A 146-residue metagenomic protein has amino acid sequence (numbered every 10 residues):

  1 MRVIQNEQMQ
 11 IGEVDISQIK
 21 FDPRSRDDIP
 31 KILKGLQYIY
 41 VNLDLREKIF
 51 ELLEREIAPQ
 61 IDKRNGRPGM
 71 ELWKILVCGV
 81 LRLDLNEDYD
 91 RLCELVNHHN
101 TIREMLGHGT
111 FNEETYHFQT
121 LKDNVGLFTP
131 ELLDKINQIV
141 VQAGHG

Functional and structural regions predicted by a protein language model:
M1-K48: Charged, often Cys/His-bearing segments associated with DNA-binding zinc-finger transcription factors
K34, Y38-V77: Basic, short loop/linker segments at the boundary and entry of helix-turn-helix/winged-helix-like folds
R64-R67, L106-N112: Catalytic micro-motifs at enzyme active sites that drive phosphoryl/nucleotidyl and oxygen chemistry
L76-N86: Alpha-helical support elements that line or immediately flank enzyme active sites and cofactor-binding pockets
Y89: Helix-turn-helix DNA-binding elements, focusing on the entry/boundary residues of the two helices that contact DNA
L92-M105: DNA-recognition alpha helix
H108, N112-G146: Active-site- or DNA-interface-adjacent structural scaffold in DNA-acting proteins
